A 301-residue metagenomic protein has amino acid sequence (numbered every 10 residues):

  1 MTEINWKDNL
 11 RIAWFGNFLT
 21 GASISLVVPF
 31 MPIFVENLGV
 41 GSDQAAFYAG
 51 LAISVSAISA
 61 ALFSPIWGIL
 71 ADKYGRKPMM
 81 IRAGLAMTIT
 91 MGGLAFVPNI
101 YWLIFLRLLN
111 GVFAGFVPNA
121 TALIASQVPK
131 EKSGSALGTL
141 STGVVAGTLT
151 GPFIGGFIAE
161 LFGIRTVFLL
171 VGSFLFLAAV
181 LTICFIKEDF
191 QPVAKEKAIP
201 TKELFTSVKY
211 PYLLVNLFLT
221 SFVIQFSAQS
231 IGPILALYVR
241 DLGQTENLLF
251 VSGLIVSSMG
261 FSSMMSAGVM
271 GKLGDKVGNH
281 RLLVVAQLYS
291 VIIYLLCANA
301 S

Functional and structural regions predicted by a protein language model:
M1-K7, E188-L217: Juxtamembrane intracellular "pre-TM" segments in multi-pass secondary transporters
W6-I33, N37, Y210-S230: Pair of pore-lining "gating" transmembrane helices in MFS-fold secondary transporters
F30-A46, I234-F250: Short amphipathic helix-loop junctions that connect adjacent transmembrane helices in Major Facilitator Superfamily/SLC
L51-W67, S257-V269: Central cavity-lining transmembrane alpha-helices of secondary-active solute carriers, predominantly the Major
L62-P98, G274-H280: Conserved MFS/SLC helix-loop-helix module at the cytosolic interface between two early adjacent transmembrane helices
T90, Y101-L109, I293: Paired small-residue
L106-V145: Cytoplasmic helix-loop-helix junction between adjacent transmembrane helices in 12-TM secondary transporters
V167-I183: Symmetry-related core transmembrane helices of the 12-TM Major Facilitator Superfamily/SLC fold
